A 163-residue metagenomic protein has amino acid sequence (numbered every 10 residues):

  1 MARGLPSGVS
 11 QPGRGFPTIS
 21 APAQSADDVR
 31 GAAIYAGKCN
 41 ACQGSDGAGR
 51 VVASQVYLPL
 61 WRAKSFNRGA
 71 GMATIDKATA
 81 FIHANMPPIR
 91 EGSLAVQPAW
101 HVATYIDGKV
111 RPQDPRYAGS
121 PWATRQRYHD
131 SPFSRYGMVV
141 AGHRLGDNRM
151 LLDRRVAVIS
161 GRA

Functional and structural regions predicted by a protein language model:
M1-D28, G146-I159, A163: Post-cleavage N-terminal segment of exported redox proteins
P6-P12, R90-V96, Q113-P121: Surface-exposed patches in mature extracellular/periplasmic domains of secreted proteins
S7-Q11, A23-Y57, I75: Sequence/structural segment immediately N-terminal to covalent heme-attachment motifs in c-type and related
F16-S25, Q55-G69: Short helix/strand-bridging catalytic loops that position acidic/His residues to coordinate divalent metals and engage
V52-L60, A78-A80, M150-L152, V156-S160: Flexible internal linker/loop segments at domain or repeat junctions
L58-Q113: Extracytoplasmic electron-transfer domains, predominantly the class I c-type cytochrome c fold
R116-R162: Conserved non-transmembrane functional hotspots
